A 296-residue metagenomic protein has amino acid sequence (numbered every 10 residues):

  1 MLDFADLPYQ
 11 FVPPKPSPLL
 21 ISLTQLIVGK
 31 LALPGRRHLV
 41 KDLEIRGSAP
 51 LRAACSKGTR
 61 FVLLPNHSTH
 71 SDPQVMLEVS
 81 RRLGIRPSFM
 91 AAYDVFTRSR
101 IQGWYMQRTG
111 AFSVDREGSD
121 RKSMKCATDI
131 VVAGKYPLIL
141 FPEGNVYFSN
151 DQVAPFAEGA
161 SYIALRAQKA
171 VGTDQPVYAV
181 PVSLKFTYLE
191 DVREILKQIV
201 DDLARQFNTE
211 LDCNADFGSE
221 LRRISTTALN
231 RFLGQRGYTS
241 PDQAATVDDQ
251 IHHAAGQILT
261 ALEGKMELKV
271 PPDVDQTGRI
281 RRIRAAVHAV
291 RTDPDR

Functional and structural regions predicted by a protein language model:
M1-S71, E78-I85, Y93, R121-K122 (+4 more regions): Membrane-interfacial terminal anchoring regions of lipid-handling membrane enzymes
I45-G47, F112-E117: Short acidic-hydrophobic, aromatic-tinged amphipathic segments that line or gate anion-handling sites
S71-P73, R98-S99: Short, well-ordered alpha-helical microsegments
M76-V79, I101: Short active-site loop/helix that positions an aromatic residue
A91-G103: Membrane helical hairpin/interfacial module
Y105-M106, G110: Domain-scale detector for complete catalytic domains at protein termini or as standalone homologs
G144-F148: A short, flexible beta-alpha/helix-coil linker loop
